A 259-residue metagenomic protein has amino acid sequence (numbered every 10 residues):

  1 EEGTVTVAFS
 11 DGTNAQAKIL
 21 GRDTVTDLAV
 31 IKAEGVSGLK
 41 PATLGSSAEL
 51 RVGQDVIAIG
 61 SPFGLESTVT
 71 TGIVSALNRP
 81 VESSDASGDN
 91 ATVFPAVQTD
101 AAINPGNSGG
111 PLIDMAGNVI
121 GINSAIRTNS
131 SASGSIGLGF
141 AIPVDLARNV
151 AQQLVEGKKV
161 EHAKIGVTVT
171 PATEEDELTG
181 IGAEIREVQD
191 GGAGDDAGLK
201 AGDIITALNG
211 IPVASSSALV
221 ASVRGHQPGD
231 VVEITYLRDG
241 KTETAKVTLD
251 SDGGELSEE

Functional and structural regions predicted by a protein language model:
E1-E177, D190, S217-V220, R224 (+1 more regions): Serine-dependent protease modules
G12-N14, V231, T242-T244: A structural signal for beta-strand boundary/capping segments at domain termini and interdomain linkers
P62-L65, I211-A214, G240: Short, charged beta-turn/beta-strand-edge "cap" motif at the junction between a beta-strand and an adjacent loop
G194-S216: Conserved PDZ fold ligand-binding element
K246-T248: C-terminal tail/sorting-segment detector
